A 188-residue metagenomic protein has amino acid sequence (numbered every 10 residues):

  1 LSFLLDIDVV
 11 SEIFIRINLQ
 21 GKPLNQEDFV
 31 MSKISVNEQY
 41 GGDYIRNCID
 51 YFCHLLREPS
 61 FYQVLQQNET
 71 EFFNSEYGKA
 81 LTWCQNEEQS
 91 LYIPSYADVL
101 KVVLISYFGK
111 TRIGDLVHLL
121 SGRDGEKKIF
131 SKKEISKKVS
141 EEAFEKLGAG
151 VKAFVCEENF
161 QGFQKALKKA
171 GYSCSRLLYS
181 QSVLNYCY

Functional and structural regions predicted by a protein language model:
L1-S106, K165, Y172-Y179, Y188: Basic- and aromatic-enriched surface patches that contact anionic nucleotides/nucleic acids
S106-Y186: Structured, charged N-terminal subsegments at the starts of enzyme catalytic cores and at intra-chain domain/subunit
